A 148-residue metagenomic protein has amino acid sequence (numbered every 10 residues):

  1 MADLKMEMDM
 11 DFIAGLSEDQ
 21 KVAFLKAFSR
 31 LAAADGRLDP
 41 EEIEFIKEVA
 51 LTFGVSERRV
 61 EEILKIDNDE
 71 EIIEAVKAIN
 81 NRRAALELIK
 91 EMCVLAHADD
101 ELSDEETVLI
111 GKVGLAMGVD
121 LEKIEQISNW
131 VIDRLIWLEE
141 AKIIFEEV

Functional and structural regions predicted by a protein language model:
M1-A32, D39-V148: Small-residue-enriched hydrophobic alpha-helices in membranes
